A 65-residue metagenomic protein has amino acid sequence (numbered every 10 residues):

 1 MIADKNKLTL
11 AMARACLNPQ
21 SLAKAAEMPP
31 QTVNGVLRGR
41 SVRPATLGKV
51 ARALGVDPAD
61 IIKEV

Functional and structural regions predicted by a protein language model:
M1-S21: A short, Lys/Arg-rich alpha-helix, primarily the initiator
R14, A25, A53: Residues within the alpha-helical elements of helix-turn-helix
L22-A23, V50: Short alpha-helical "recognition helix" segments of helix-turn-helix
M28-V42: Recognition helix of helix-turn-helix/homeodomain-like DNA-binding domains that insert into the DNA major groove
N34-G35, G48, I62: Key DNA-contacting residues within the recognition helix of helix-turn-helix
G39-R52: Short, basic-rich loop-to-helix N-cap that marks the start of a DNA-contacting helix
G55-V65: Short C-terminal boundary/hinge segments that cap the last helix of small helical domains
